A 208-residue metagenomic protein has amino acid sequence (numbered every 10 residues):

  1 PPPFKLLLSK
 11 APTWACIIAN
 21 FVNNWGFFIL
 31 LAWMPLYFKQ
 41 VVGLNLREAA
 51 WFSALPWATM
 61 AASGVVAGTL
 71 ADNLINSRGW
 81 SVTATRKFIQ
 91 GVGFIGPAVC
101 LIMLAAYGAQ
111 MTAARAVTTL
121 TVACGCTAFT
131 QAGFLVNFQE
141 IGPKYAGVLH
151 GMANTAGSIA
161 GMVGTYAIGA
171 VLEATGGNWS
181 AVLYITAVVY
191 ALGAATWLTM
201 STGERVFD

Functional and structural regions predicted by a protein language model:
K10-G68, A128-Q131, L135, Q139 (+1 more regions): Extracytoplasmic gate region of multi-pass secondary transporters
I17, A50-A54, G91, G147 (+1 more regions): Conserved glycine-rich helix-kink/hinge and helix-boundary motifs of the Major Facilitator Superfamily
F21, A54-A58, T121, G125 (+2 more regions): Transmembrane alpha-helical cores of Major Facilitator Superfamily
F38-K39, L70-A71, I75, I168-G176: Interfacial helix-cap and linker-helix signal at transmembrane-aqueous boundaries of multi-pass secondary transporters
E48, V82-F88, A170-V189: A membrane-interface helix-boundary motif in multi-pass transporters
G64-V65, P143-T175: A late C-terminal transmembrane helix in Major Facilitator Superfamily
T83-G133: C-terminal transmembrane helical hairpin of 12-TM major facilitator-type secondary transporters
L104-G108, T186-D208: Multi-pass alpha-helical transporter architecture, strongest for 12-TM Major Facilitator/SLC carriers used
